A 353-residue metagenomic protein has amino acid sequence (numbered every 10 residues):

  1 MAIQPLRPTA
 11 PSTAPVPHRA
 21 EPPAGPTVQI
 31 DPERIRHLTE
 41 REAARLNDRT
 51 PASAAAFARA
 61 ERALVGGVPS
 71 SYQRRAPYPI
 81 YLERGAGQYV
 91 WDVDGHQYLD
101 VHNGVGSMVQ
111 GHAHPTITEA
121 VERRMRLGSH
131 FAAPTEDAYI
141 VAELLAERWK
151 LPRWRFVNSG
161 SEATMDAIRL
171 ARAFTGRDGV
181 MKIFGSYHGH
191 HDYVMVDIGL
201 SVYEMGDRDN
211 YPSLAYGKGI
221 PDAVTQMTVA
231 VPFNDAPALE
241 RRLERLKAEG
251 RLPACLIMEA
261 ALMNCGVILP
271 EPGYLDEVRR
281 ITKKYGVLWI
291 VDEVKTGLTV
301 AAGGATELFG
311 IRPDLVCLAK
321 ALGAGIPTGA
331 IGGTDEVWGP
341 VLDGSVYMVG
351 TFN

Functional and structural regions predicted by a protein language model:
I3-R7, A14-N353: Conserved N-terminal phosphate-binding loop of PLP-dependent enzymes in the Aspartate aminotransferase
